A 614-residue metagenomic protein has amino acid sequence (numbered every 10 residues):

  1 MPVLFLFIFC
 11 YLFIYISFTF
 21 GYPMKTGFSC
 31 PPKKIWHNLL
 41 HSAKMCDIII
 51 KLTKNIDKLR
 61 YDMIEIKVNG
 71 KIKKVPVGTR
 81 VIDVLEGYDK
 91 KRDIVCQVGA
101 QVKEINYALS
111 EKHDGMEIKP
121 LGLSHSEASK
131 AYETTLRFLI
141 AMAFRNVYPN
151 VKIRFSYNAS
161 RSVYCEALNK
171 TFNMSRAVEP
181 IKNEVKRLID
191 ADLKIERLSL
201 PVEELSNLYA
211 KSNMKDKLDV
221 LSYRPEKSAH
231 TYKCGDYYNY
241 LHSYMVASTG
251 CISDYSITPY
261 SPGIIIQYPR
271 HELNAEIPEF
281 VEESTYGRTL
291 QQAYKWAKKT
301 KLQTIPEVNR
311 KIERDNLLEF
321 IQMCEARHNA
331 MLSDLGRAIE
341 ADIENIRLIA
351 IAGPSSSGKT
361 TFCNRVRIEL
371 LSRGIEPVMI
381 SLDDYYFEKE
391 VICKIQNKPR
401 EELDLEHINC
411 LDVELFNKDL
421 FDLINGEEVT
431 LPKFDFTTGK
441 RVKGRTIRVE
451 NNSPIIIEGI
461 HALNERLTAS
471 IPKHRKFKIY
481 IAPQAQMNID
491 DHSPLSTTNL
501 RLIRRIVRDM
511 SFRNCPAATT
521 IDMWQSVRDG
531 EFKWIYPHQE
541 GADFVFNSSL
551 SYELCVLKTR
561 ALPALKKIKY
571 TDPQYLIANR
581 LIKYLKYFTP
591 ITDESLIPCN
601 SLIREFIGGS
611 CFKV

Functional and structural regions predicted by a protein language model:
Y11, Y15-Y22, H37-K54, K58: Short, positively charged and aromatic/hydrophobic N-terminal segments
V95, G99, S110-K130, A143 (+3 more regions): Auxiliary tRNA-acceptor-end handling modules of aminoacyl-tRNA synthetases
I343, E465, A469-V614: Conserved NTP phosphate-binding and transfer environment spanning the P-loop NTPase/kinase superfamily
I349-I351: Hydrophobic anchor at the beta1->P-loop junction of P-loop NTPases
K359: Conserved lysine of the Walker
F362, V366: Hydrophobic positions on the alpha1 helix immediately C-terminal to the Walker A/P-loop
S372-K389: Short beta-strand-centered segment that lines the nucleotide-binding/catalytic pocket of NTP-utilizing
I392-D435: Conserved nucleotide-sensing/catalytic segment adjacent to the nucleotide-binding pocket in NTP-handling enzymes
